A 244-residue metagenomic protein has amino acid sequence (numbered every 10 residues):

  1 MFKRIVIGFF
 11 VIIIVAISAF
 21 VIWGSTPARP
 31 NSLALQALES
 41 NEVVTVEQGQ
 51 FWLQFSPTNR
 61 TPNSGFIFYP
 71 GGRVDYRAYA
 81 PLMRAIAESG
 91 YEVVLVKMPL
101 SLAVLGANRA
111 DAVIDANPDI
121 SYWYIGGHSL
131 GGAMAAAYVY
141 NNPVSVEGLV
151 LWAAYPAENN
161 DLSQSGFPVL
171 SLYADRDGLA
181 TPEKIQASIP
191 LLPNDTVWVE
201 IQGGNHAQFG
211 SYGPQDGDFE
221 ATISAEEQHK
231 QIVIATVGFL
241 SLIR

Functional and structural regions predicted by a protein language model:
V6-I22: Hydrophobic membrane-insertion alpha-helices, especially the h-region of bacterial N-terminal signal peptides
P62-G71: Short beta-strand element of the alpha/beta-hydrolase
P70-V74, D175-R176: Active-site glycine-rich loops that stabilize anionic/oxyanionic intermediates across multiple enzyme folds
M83-A103: Conserved alpha/beta-hydrolase
G127-A135: Gly/Ala-rich beta-loop-alpha elbow adjacent to hydrolase catalytic centers
S165, S171-Y173: Short beta-strand/loop motif that positions the catalytic acidic residue of the alpha/beta-hydrolase fold
Y173-E227: Active-site-adjacent alpha-helix of alpha/beta-hydrolase-fold enzymes
